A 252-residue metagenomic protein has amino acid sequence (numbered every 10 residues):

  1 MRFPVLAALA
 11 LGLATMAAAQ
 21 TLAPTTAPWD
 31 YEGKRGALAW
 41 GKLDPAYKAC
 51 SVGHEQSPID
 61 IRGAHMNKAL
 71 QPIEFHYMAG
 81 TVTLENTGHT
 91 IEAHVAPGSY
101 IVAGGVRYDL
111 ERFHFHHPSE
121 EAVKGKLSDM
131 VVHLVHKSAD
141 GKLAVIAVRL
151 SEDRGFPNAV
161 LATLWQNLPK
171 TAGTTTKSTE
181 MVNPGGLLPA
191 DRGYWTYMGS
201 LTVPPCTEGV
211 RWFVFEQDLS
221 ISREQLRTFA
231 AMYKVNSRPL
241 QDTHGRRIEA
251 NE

Functional and structural regions predicted by a protein language model:
F3-P4, A19-E252: Alpha-carbonic anhydrase
P4-L13: Sec-dependent N-terminal signal peptides
A14-A18: N-terminal signal peptide c-region/cleavage motif recognized by signal peptidases
